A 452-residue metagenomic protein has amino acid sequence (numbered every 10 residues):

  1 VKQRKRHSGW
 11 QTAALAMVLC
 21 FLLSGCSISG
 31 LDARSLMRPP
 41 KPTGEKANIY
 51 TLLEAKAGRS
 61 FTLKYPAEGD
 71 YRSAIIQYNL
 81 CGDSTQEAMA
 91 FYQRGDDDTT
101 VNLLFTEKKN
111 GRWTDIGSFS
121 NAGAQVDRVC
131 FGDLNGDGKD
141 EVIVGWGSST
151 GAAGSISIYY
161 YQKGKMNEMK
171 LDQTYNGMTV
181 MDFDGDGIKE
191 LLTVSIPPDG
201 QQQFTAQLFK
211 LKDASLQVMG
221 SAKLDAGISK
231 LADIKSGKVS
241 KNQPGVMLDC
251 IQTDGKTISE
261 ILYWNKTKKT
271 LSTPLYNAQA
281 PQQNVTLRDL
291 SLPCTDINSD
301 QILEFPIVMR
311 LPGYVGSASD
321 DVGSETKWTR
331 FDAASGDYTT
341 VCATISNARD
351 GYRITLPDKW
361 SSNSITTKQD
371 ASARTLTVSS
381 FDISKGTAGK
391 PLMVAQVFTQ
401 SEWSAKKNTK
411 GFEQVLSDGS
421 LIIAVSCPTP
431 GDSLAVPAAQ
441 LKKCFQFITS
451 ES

Functional and structural regions predicted by a protein language model:
V1-H7: N-terminal secretory signal peptides that target proteins for export/translocation
S8-L31: Sec-dependent N-terminal signal peptides of Gram-positive bacterial secreted proteins and lipoproteins
G25-K368, W403-D418, K443-S452: Beta-propeller-forming repeat regions
C26-R34, N79, S384-V394, A424-V425: Terminal non-domain segments
K108-K109, S379-K385, S426-G431: Secondary-structure transition/turn motif
P357-N408: Secretory pathway targeting signatures of secreted, lumenal, and periplasmic proteins
K390-S433: Extended non-globular C-terminal regions
V425-S452: Surface-exposed amphipathic alpha-helical segments
